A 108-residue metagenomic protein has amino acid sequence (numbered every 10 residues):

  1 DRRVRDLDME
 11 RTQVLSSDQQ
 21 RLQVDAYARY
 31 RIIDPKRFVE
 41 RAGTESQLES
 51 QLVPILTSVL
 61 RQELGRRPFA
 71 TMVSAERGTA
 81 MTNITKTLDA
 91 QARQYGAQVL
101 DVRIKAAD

Functional and structural regions predicted by a protein language model:
D1, Y30-G43, K105-A107: Short, glycine-rich, amphipathic interfacial segments at transmembrane boundaries or analogous
R2-S17, F38-A42, T82-K86: N-terminal post-signal-peptidase region of extra-cytosolic proteins
D6-L7, P35, E63, R67: Generic signal for short, ordered secondary-structure residues within or immediately flanking folded domains
L15-Q19, Q23-V24, R29-Y30, L48-D108: Amphipathic, coiled-coil-like alpha-helical scaffolding segments used for oligomerization/assembly
